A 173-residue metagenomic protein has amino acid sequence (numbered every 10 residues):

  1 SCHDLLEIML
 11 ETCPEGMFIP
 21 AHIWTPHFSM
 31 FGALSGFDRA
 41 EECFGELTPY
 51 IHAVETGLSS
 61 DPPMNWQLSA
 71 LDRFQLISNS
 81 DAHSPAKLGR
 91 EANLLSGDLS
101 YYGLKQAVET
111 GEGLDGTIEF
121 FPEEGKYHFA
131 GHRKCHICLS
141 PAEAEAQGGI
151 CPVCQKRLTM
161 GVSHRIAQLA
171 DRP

Functional and structural regions predicted by a protein language model:
C2-I8: Phosphate-interacting basic helix/loop segments used at nucleotide- and nucleic-acid interfaces
E7, P26-P173: Charged catalytic cores and adjacent phosphate/nucleic-acid-binding surfaces used for phosphate/nucleic-acid chemistry
L10, P14: Internal, well-ordered alpha/beta segment that forms a basic, Gly-enriched binding/recognition surface
M17: Short beta-strand/loop segments at the ligand-binding rim of alpha/beta enzyme cores
P20-W24: Short, well-ordered beta-to-alpha junction loops that form the rim of enzyme active sites and present histidine/acidic
